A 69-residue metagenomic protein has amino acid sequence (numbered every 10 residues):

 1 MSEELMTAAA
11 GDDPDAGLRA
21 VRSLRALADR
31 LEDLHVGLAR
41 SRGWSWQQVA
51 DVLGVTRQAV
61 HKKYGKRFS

Functional and structural regions predicted by a protein language model:
G11-E32: Short, Lys/Arg-enriched anionic-surface-contact patches
E32, L53, Y64: DNA major-groove recognition helix of helix-turn-helix
A39-S41: Short amphipathic helical patch at the helix-1/turn junction of helix-turn-helix
W46: Helix-turn-helix DNA-binding elements, focusing on the entry/boundary residues of the two helices that contact DNA
V49-A50: The alpha-helix within a helix-turn-helix
F68-S69: C-terminal flanking helix
